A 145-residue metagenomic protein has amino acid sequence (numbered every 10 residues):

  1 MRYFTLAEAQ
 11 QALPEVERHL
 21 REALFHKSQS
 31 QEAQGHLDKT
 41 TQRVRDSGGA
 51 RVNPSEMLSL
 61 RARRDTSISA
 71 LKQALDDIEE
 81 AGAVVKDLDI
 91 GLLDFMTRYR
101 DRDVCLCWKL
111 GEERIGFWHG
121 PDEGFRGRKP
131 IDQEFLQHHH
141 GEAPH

Functional and structural regions predicted by a protein language model:
M1-R43: Long, hydrophobic N-terminal alpha-helical segment
V16-A33, L60, R64-S67, L71-A74 (+1 more regions): Amphipathic alpha-helical coiled-coil segments
E32, H36-K39, R43-D46, N53 (+2 more regions): Heptad-repeat coiled-coil alpha-helices
G35-H36, Q42, E56, V104-C105 (+1 more regions): Alpha-helix boundary/capping detector
G48-L60: A short, surface-exposed helix-loop junction/capping segment
D65, K72-H145: Glycine-rich, aromatic-bearing surface loops/beta-hairpins
